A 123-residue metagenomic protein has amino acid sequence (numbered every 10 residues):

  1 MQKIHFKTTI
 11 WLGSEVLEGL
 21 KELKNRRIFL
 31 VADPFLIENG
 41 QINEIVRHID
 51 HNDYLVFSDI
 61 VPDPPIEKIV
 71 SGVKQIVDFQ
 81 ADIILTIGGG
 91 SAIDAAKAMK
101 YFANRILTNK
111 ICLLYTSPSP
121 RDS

Functional and structural regions predicted by a protein language model:
M1-I83: ATP/NTP phosphate-donor binding region
V16, S91-D94, D122: Short, flexible micro-motifs
V31, I87, S123: Conserved residues at the C-terminal ends of beta-strands
L85-A96, S117: FAD-binding core of FAD-dependent oxidoreductases, characterized by glycine-rich FAD pyrophosphate-binding loops
A92-I106: Short Gly/Thr/Asp-enriched flexible loops that form oxyanion-binding sites at enzyme active sites
R105-L113: Phosphate-handling active-site elements
Y115-D122: Conserved small/polar residues in nucleotide/adenosyl-binding loops
